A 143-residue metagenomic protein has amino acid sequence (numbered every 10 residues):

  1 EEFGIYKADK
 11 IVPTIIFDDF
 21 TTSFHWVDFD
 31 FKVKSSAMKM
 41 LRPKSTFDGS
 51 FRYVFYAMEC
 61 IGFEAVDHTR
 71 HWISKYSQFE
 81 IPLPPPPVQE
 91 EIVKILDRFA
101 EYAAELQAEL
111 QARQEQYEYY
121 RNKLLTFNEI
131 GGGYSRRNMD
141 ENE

Functional and structural regions predicted by a protein language model:
E1-E143: Charged, alpha-helix-forming regions
